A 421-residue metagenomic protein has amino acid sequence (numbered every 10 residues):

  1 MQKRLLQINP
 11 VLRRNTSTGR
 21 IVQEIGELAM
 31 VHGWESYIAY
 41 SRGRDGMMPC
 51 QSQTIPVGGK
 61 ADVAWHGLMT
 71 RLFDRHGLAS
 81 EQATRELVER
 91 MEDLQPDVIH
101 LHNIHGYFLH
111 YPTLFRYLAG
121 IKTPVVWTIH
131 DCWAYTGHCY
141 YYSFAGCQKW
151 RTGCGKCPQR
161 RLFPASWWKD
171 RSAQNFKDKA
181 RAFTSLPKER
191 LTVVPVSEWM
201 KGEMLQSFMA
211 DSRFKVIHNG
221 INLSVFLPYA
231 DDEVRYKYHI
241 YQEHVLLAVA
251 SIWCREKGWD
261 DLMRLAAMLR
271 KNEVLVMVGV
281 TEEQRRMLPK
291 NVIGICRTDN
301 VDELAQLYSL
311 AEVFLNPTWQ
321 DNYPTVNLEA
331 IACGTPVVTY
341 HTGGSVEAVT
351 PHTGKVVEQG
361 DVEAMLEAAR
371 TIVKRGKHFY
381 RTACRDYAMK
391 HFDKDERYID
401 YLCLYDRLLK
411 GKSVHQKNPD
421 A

Functional and structural regions predicted by a protein language model:
V194, H239-K257, M263-A266: Conserved donor-binding/catalytic core segment of Leloir-type glycosyltransferases
G279-A305: Nucleotide-activated donor-binding/catalytic signature segment of Leloir-type glycosyltransferases, i.e., the conserved
R286, H341-V356: Short acidic/histidine- and often glycine-rich active-site loop of Leloir-type glycosyltransferases that engages
Q306-A311: Short alpha-helical donor nucleotide-sugar binding micro-motif in glycosyltransferases
W319: Aromatic "clamp/platform" in nucleotide-sugar-dependent glycosyltransferases that forms part of the donor/acceptor
P336-T339: Short hydrophobic beta-strand element within catalytic cores of glycosyltransferases and related nucleotide-activated
P351, K355-V362, T371-K377: Conserved acidic donor-binding segment of nucleotide-sugar-dependent glycosyltransferases
H378-H391, D400-C403, R407: A short, well-ordered alpha-helix in the C-terminal region of glycosyltransferases
